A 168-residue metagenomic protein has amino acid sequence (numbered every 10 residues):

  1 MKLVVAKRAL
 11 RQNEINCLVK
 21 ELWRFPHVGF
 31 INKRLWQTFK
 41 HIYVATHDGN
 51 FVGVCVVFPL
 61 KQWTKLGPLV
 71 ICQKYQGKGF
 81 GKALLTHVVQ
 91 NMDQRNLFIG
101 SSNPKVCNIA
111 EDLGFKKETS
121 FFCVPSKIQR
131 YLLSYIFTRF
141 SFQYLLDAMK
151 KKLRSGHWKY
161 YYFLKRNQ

Functional and structural regions predicted by a protein language model:
M1-F30, V44, F121, Y131 (+2 more regions): Short amphipathic alpha-helix that is part of the acyltransferase structural core
N13, P104-K105: Short alpha-helical
I15-C17, L22-Q73: A conserved beta-strand-loop-helix scaffold within acyl/acetyltransferase catalytic domains
I71, G77-Q90: Conserved acetyl-CoA-binding loop-helix of GNAT-fold acetyltransferases
L84, K105-V106: Conserved short alpha-helix immediately C-terminal to the canonical SAM/SAH-binding motif I of Rossmann-like
N91-P104: Conserved GNAT acetyl-CoA-binding A-motif
A110-F115: Conserved active-site tyrosine of GNAT-family acetyltransferases
K116-L146: Conserved catalytic-core motifs of GNAT/GCN5-like acyltransferases
